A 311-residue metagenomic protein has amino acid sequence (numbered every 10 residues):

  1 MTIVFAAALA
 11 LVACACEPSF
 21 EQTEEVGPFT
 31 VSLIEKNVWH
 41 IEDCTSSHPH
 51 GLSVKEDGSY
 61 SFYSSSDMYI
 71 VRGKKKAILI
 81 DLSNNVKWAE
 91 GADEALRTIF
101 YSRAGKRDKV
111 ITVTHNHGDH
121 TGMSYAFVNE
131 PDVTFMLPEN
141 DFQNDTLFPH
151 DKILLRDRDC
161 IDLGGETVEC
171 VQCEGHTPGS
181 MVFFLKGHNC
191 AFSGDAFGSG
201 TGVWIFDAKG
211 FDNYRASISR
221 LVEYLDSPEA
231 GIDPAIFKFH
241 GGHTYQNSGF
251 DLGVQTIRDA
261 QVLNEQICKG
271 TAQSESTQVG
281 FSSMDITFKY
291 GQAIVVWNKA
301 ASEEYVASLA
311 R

Functional and structural regions predicted by a protein language model:
M1-A7: Sec-dependent signal peptide recognition, specifically the positively charged N-region followed immediately by
V12-A15: C-terminal motif of bacterial Sec signal peptides marking the signal peptidase cleavage site
E21-E25, S219, E223-R311: Accessory terminal helices/loops
E24, T30-I34, V71, D157-G164 (+1 more regions): Short acidic-hydrophobic surface loop/beta-edge motif
S32-S102, F183-D195: Conserved beta-strand hairpin/beta-sheet module of binuclear metal-dependent hydrolase folds, prominently
S59-S61, K152, Q172-E174: Short Gly/Pro-enriched turn/cap motifs at secondary-structure boundaries
A77, N84-V86, T167-Q172, P178-E265: Metallo-beta-lactamase
N85-T167: Active-site HxH/HxHxD metal-binding segment of metal-dependent hydrolases
